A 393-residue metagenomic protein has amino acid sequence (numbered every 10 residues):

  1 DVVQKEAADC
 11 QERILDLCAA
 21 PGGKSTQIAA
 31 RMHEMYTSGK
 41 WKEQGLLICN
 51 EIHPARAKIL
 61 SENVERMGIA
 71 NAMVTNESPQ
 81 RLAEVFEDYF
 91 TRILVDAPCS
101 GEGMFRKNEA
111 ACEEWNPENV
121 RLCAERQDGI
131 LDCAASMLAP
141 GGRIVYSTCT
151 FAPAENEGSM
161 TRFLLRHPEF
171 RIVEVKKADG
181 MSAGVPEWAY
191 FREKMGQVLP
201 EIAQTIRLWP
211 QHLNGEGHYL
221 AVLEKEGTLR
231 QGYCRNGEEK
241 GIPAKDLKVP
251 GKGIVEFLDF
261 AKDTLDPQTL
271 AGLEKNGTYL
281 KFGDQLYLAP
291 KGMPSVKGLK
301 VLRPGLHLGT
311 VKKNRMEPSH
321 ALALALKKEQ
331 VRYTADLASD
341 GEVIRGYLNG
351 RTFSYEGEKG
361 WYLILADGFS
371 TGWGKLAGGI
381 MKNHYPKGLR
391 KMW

Functional and structural regions predicted by a protein language model:
D9-A20: Conserved class I S-adenosyl-L-methionine
P21-K42: Conserved SAM-binding loop of SAM-dependent methyltransferases across substrates and taxa, primarily the Class I
Y36, L138-P140: Helix-to-beta-strand junctions that scaffold the AdoMet/dcAdoMet cofactor pocket in Class I SAM-dependent enzymes
Q44-I48: Short beta-strand element of Class I
N50-T91: S-adenosyl-L-methionine
A55, T91-D132, C149-N156, H167 (+1 more regions): Mobile active-site "lid"/loop adjacent to the S-adenosyl-L-methionine
F90, R143-Y146, F151-K281, Q285-L288 (+1 more regions): Class I S-adenosyl-L-methionine
E216-Y219, E226-W393: Polybasic, low-complexity RNA-engagement segments
